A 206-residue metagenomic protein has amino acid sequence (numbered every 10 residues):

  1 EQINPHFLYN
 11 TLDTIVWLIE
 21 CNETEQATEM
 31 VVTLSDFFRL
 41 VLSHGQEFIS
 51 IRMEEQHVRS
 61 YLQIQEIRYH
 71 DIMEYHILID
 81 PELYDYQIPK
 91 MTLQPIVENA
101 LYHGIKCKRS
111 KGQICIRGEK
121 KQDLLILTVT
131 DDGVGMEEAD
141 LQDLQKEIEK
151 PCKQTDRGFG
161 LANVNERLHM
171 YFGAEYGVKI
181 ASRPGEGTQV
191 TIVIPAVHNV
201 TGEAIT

Functional and structural regions predicted by a protein language model:
E1-A181, G187-T191: Two-component histidine phosphotransfer core
I180-T206: C-terminal end segment of the histidine kinase catalytic
